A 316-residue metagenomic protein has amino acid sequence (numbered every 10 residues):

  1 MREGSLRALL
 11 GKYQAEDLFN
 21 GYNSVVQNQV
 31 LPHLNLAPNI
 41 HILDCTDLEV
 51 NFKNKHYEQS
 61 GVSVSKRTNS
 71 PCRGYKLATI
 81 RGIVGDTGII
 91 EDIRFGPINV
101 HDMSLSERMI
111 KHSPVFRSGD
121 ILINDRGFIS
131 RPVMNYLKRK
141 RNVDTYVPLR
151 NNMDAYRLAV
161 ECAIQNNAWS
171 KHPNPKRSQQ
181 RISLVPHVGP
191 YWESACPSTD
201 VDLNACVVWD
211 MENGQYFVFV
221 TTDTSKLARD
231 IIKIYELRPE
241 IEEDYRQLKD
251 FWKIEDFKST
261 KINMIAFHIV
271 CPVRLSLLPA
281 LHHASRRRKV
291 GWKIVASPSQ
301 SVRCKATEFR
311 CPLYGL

Functional and structural regions predicted by a protein language model:
M1-L6, A37-E49, T79, G88 (+6 more regions): Short, conserved catalytic/metal-binding motifs centered on acidic residues
R7-R81: Active-site-proximal, Lys/Arg-enriched surface segment that forms a nucleic-acid-binding/basic interface patch
T68-L77, V201, E212-N213, I241: Short, flexible loop/turn motifs enriched in small residues
R81-G88, M211-Q215: Short acidic-glycine loop/turn motifs at beta-strand connectors
D92-V208, G291-W292: An internal, acidic/charged active-site-proximal segment that coordinates divalent cations and/or engages
C206-I234: Long, acidic, intrinsically disordered low-complexity segments
A228-S259: Short amphipathic alpha-helical "interface-anchor" segments enriched in bulky aromatics
I254-C311: Basic, amphipathic alpha-helical segments enriched in Lys/Arg and hydrophobic/aromatic residues
